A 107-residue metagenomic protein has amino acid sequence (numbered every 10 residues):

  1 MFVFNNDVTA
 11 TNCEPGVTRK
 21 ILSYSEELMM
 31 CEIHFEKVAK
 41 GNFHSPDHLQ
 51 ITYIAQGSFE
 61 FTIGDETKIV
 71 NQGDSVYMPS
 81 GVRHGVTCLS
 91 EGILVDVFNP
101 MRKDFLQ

Functional and structural regions predicted by a protein language model:
M1-E27: A short, N-terminal "cap"/entry segment at the start of jelly-roll beta-barrel domains of the cupin/DSBH fold
C31-S45: Conserved short histidine dyad/triad with adjacent acidic residue
G41-F43, F61-T62, M78, R83-L89: Short beta-strand His + acidic residue motifs that chelate non-heme Fe in jelly-roll/DSBH and cupin folds
H48-F59, G64: Glycine- and acidic-residue-biased ligand/ion/polar-headgroup-sensing regions
A55-Q56, N71-Q72, S90: A cytosolic small-molecule/anion-sensing beta-strand core signal
S58-E60, T67, R83, I93: Structural motif
D65-S80: Short acidic-glycine-tyrosine-enriched beta hairpin
S80-D104: Ligand-binding loop in jelly-roll beta-barrel domains
